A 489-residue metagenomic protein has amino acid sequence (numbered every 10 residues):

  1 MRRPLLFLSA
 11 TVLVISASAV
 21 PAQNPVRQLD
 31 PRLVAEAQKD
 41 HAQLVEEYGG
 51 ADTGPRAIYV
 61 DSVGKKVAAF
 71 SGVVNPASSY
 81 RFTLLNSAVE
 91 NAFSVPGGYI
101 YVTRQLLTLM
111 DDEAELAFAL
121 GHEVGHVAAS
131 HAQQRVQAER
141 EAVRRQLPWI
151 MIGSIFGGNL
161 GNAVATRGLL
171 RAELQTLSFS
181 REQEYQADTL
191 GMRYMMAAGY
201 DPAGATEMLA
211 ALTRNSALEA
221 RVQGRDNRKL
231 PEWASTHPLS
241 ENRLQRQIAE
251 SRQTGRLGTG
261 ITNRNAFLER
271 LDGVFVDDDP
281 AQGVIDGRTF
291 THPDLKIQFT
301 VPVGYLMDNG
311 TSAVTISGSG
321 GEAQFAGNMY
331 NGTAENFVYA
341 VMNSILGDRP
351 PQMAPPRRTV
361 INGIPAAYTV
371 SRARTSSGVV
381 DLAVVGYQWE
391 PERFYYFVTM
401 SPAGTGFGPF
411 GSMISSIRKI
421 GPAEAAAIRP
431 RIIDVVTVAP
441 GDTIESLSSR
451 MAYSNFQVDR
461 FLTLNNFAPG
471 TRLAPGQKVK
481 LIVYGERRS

Functional and structural regions predicted by a protein language model:
M1-S9: Bacterial N-terminal signal peptides that target proteins for export
L6-F7, S18-T262, E269-H292, Q298 (+3 more regions): A Zn2+-metalloprotease active-site environment signal
A117, T254, M307, F397-I433: Surface-exposed amphipathic alpha-helical segments
F290, K296-N309, I414-G421: Short conserved aromatic/hydrophobic patches within beta-strands of well-structured domains
A326-N328, V384, P391-P402: Short, well-ordered beta-strand elements
N343-E392: Signature of long, low-cysteine stretches enriched in small and polar/charged residues
P422-N455, Q477: Primarily a LysM-type cell-wall glycan-binding module
F456-S489: Extracellular LysM carbohydrate-binding repeats and other cell-envelope/extracellular binding modules
